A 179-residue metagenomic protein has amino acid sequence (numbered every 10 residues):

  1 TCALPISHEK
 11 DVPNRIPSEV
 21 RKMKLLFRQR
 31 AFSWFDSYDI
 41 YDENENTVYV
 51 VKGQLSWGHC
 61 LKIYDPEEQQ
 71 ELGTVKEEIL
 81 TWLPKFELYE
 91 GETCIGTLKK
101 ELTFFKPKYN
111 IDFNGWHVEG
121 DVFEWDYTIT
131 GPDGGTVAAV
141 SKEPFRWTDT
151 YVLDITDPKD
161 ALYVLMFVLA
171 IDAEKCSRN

Functional and structural regions predicted by a protein language model:
T1-L4: Short, small-residue-biased leader/transition segments that mark boundaries at the very start of proteins
E9-V12: Short hydrophobic alpha-helical segments enriched in small aliphatic residues
V20-N179: Intrinsically disordered, low-complexity proline/glycine-rich segments
